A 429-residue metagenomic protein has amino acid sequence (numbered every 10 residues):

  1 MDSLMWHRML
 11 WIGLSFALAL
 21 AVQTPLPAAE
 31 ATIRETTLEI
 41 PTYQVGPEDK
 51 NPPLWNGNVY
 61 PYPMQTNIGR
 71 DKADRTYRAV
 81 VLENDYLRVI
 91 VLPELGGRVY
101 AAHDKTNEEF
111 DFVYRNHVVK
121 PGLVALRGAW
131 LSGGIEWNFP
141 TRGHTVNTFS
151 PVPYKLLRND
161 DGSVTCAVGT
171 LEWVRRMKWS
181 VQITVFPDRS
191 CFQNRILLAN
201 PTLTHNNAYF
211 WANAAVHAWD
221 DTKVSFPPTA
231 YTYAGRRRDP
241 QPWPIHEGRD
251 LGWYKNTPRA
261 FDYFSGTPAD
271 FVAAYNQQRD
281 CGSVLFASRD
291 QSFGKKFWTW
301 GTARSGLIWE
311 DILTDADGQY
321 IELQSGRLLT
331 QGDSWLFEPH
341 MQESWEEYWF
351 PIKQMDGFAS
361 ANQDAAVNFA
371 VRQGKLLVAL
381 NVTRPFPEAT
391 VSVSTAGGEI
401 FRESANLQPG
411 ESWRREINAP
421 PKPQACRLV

Functional and structural regions predicted by a protein language model:
L10-A21: Bacterial N-terminal signal peptides
T36, P41-Y43, V80, L87-P93 (+5 more regions): A contiguous, surface-exposed recognition patch within enzymatic or periplasmic domains that forms
D49-R75, A79-E83, S132-S190, S305-W335: Extended, loop-rich substrate-binding clefts of extracytoplasmic carbohydrate-active enzymes
V168-T170, I196, M341-Q354, V429: Short, hydrophobic/aromatic-enriched beta-strand segments in well-ordered soluble domains
L198-T202, L380-T383: Asparagine-centered strand-capping/turn motif at beta-strand->loop junctions
M355-F386: Surface beta-strand/loop "capping" patches
K375-S404, C426: Beta-strand-rich binding/interaction modules
S412-A419: Exposed aromatic-hydrophobic patches
